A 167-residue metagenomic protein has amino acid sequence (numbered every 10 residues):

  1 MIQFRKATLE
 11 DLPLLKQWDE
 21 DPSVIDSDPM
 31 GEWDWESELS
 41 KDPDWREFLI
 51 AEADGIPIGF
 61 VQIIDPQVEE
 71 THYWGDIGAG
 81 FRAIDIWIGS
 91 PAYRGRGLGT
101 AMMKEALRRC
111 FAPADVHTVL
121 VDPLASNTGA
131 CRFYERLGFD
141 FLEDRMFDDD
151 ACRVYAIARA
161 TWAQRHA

Functional and structural regions predicted by a protein language model:
M1-L39, I58, A163-A167: A short, well-structured alpha-helix characteristic of acyl/acetyltransferase catalytic modules
E36-Y93, R109, R159-A160: Acetyl-CoA-dependent GNAT
Y93, G97-A106: Conserved acetyl-CoA pyrophosphate-binding loop and the N-cap/start of the following alpha-helix in GNAT-like
T100-A101, A125-E143: Conserved active-site alpha-helix within GNAT-family acetyltransferase domains
M103-F111, E135: A conserved short alpha-helix in the GNAT/GCN5 acetyltransferase fold that borders and helps form the acetyl-CoA
A112-D122: Conserved GNAT acetyl-CoA-binding A-motif
L120-C131, F147-A151, A160: Conserved beta-strand-loop-alpha-helix junction that forms the acyl-donor binding cleft
